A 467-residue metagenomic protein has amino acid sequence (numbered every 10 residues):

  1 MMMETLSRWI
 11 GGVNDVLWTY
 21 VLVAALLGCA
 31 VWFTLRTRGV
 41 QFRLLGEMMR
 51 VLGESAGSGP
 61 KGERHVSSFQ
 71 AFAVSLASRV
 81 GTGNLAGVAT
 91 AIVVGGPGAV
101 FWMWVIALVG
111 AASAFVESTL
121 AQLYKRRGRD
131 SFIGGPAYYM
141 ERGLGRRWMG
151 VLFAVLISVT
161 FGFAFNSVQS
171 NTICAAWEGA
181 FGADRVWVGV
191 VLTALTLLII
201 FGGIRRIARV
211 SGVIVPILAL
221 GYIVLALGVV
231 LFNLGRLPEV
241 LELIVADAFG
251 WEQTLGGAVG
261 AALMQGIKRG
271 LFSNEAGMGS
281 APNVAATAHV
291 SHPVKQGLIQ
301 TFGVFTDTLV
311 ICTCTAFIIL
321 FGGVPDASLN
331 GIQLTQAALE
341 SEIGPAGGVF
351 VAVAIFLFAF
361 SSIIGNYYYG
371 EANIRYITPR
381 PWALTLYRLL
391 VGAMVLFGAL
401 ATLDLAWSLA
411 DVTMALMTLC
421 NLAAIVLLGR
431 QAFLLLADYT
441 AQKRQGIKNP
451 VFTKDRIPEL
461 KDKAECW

Functional and structural regions predicted by a protein language model:
M1-T82, V93-G98, V426-W467: N-terminal alpha-helical transmembrane segments of multi-pass membrane transport and channel/translocase proteins
T5-L6, R36-Q41, G83-V88, P97 (+6 more regions): Transmembrane helix-loop junctions in multi-pass membrane proteins
G11-R50, V93-D130, T306-C312, V412-L422: Extracellular loop-to-transmembrane helix junctions
A25-W32, T37-M49, N171-W177, D184-F232 (+2 more regions): Membrane-interface loop-to-helix entry segments
C29-T34, I106-D130, P136-A137, E141-N171 (+2 more regions): Helix-loop-helix module between adjacent transmembrane segments
G39-V66, T90-V100, W104, A112-L144 (+3 more regions): Flexible loop linkers connecting adjacent transmembrane helices in multi-pass alpha-helical membrane transporters
S58-I92, L120-L123, R129-A137, E141 (+2 more regions): Alpha-helical membrane segments and immediately flanking helix-loop junctions that form or couple to the substrate/ion
F115-Y124, R129, L225-L243, G257 (+2 more regions): Extracellular/periplasmic helix-exit of transmembrane alpha-helices
